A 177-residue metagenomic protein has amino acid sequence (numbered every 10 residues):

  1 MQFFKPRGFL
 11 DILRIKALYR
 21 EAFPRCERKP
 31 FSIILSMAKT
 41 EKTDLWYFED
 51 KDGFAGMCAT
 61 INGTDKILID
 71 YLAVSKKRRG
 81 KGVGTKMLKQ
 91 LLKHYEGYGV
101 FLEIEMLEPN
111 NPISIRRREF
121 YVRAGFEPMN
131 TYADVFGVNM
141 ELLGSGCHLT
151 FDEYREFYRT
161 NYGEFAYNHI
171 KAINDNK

Functional and structural regions predicted by a protein language model:
M1-K29, C147-L149, E153-T160, A172-N176: Short amphipathic alpha-helix that is part of the acyltransferase structural core
A22-L45, E49: Active-site rim helix/loop that mediates acceptor-substrate recognition in acyltransferases
Y47, D52-A73: Conserved beta-strand in the GNAT
N62-D70, R79, Y98, G137: A conserved beta-turn-beta hairpin within the catalytic core of GNAT-like acetyltransferases that forms part
L72-R79, M106-E108: A short, internal acetyl-CoA/4′-phosphopantetheine-binding micro-motif in the GNAT/acyltransferase core
V74, G80-K93: Conserved acetyl-CoA-binding loop-helix of GNAT-fold acetyltransferases
Y95-I113: Conserved GNAT acetyl-CoA-binding A-motif
E103, R116-R118, V122-E141: Conserved catalytic-core motifs of GNAT/GCN5-like acyltransferases
